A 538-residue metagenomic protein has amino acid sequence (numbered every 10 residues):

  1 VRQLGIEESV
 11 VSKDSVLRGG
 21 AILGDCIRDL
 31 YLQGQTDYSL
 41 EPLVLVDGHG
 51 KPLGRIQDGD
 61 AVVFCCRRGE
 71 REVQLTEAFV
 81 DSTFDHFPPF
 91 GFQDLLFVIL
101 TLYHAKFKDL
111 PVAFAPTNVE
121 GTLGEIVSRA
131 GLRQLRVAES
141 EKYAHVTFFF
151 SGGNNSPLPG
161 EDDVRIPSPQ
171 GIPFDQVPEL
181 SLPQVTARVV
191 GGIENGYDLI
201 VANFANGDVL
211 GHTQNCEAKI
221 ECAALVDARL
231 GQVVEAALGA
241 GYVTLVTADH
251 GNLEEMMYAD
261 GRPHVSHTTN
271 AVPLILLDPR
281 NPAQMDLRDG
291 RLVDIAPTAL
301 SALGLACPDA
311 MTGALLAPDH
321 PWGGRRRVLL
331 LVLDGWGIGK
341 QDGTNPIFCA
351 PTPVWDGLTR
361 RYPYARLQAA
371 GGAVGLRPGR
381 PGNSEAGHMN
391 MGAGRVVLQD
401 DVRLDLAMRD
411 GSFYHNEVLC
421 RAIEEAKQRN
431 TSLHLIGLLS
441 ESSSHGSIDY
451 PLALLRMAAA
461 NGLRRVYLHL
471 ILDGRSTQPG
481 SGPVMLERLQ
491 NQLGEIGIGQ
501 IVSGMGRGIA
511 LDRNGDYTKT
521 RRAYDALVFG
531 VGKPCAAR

Functional and structural regions predicted by a protein language model:
V1-R538: Feature captures the catalytic ectodomains and active-site-proximal regions of enzymes that hydrolyze or transfer
